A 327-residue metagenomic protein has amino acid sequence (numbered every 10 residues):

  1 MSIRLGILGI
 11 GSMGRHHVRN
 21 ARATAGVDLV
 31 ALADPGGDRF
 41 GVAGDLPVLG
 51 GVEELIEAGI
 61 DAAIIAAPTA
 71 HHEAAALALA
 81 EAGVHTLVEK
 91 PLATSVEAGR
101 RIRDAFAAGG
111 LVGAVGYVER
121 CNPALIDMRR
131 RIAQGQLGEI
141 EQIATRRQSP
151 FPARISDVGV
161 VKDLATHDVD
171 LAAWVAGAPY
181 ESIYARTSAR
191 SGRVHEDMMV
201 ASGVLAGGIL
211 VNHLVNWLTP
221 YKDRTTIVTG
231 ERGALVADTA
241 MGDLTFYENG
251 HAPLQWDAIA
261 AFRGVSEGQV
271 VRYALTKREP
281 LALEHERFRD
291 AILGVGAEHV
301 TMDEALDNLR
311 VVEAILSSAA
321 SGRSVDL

Functional and structural regions predicted by a protein language model:
M1, A62-I65, R287-L327: C-terminal helix-rich "cap/oligomerization" subdomain common to oxidoreductases
M1-G44: N-terminal Rossmann-like dinucleotide-binding module
H17, L46-A105: Beta-loop-alpha module in the N-terminal Rossmann-like domain of NAD(P)-dependent dehydrogenases, especially those
A70, A93-I155: A contiguous active-site-proximal alpha/beta segment in oxidoreductase catalytic domains
V88-E89, G113-V115, A237: Hydrophobic residues in well-ordered beta-strands that form the structural core
V118, R232-D303, L327: C-terminal glycine/acidic-rich active-site capping loop/insertion
P152-Y221, I227, D303: Rossmann-like dinucleotide-binding domain that binds NAD(P)(H)
